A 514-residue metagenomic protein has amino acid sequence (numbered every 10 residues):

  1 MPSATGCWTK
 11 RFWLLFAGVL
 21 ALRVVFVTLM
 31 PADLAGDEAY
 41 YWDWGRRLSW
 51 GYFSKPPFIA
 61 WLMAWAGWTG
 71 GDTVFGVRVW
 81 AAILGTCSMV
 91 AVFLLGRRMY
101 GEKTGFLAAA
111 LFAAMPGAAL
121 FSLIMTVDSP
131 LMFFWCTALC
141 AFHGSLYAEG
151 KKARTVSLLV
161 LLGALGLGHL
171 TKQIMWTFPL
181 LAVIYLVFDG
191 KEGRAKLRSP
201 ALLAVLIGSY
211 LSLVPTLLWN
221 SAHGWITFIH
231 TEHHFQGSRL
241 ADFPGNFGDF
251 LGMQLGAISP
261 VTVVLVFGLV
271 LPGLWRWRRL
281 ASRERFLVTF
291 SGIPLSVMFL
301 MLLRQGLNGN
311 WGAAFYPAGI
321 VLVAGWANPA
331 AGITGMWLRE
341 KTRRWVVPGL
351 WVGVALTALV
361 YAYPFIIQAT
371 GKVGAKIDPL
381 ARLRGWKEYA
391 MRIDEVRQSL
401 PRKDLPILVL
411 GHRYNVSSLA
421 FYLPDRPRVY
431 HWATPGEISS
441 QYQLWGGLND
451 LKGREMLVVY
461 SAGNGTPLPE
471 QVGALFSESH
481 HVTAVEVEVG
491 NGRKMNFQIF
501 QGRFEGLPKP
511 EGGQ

Functional and structural regions predicted by a protein language model:
T5, R97-K103, A138-L158: Membrane-interface transmembrane helices that cradle and orient dolichyl/undecaprenyl
V19, A108-P116, L165, H169 (+1 more regions): Short helix- or helix-capping micro-motifs that position conserved polar/aromatic residues at function-defining sites
L48, L295, Q305-L338, W345: Hydrophobic/aromatic-rich transmembrane helices and adjacent perimembrane loops
V79-Y100, T137, A141: Transmembrane-helix motifs of polytopic, lipid-linked glycan transferases
M89-A91, L111, P130-E149, V160-L165 (+1 more regions): Specific aromatic-rich, kink-prone transmembrane helix
G117, L123-L131: Short acidic/glycine- and proline-prone juxtamembrane loop motifs at membrane-interface regions of multi-pass membrane
L167, F178-R283, F290-Q305: Transmembrane-lumen/periplasm boundary regions of multi-pass, lipid-linked membrane glycan transferases
G335-D404, H412-R428, T434-E437, V458-G513: Membrane-proximal, lumen/periplasm-facing interface regions of secretory-pathway glyco- and lipid-modifying enzymes
